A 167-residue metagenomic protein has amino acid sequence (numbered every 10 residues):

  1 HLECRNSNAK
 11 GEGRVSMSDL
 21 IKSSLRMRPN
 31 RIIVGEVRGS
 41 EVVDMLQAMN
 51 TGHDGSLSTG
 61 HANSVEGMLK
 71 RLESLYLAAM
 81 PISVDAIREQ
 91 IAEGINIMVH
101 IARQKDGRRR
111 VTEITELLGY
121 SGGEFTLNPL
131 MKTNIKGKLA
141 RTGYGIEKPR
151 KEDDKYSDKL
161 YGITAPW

Functional and structural regions predicted by a protein language model:
H1-E3, H53, Y161: Active-site regions of enzymes building and remodeling cell-envelope glycoconjugates
H1-K22, M68-L72: P-loop NTPase switch/communication element
E3-R5, G60, L118, N134: Residues at the C-termini of beta-strands that transition into short coil/loop
E12-S18, R31-E36, N63-E66, R88-I91 (+2 more regions): Short C-terminal domain-edge/linker segments immediately following a structured domain
S24-G122: Conserved P-loop NTPase nucleotide-binding/switch module
D106-W167: NTP-binding/hydrolysis catalytic cores, primarily Walker-type P-loop NTPases
